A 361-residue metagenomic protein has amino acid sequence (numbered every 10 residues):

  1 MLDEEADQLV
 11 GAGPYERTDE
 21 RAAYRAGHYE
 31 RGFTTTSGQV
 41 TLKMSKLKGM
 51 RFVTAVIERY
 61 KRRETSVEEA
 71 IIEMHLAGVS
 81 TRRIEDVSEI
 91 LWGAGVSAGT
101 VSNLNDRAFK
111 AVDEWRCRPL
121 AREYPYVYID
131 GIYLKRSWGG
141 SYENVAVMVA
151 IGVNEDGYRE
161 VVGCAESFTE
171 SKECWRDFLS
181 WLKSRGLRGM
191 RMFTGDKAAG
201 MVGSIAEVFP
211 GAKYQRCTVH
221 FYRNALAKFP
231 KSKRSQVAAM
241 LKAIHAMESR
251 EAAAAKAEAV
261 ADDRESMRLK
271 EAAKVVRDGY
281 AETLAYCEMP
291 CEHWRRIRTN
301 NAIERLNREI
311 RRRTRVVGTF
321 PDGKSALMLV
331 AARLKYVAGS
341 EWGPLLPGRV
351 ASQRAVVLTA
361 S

Functional and structural regions predicted by a protein language model:
M1-E58, K135: Short, conserved DNA-binding cores of transcription-related domains
L2, S37, G49, I71 (+13 more regions): Mobile genetic element proteins and their domesticated derivatives, centered on retroelements and DNA transposons
D3-E4, G11-A12, L76, A246-S361: Acidic/histidine-rich catalytic cores and adjacent linkers of DNA breakage/strand-transfer/modification proteins
K43-K48, A55-K61, L91-T194, A199 (+4 more regions): RNase H-like nuclease fold core
V53, A225-A259: Metal-dependent DNA phosphodiester-chemistry modules and their immediately adjacent helices/loops in DNA-processing
S66-G78: Short, amphipathic alpha-helical "recognition" segments used to contact nucleic acids or chromatin
R82-G93: DNA-recognition alpha helix
M192-A199, S204-M240: Conserved beta-strand -> loop -> alpha-helix junction used to position metal-binding or nucleic-acid-contacting
